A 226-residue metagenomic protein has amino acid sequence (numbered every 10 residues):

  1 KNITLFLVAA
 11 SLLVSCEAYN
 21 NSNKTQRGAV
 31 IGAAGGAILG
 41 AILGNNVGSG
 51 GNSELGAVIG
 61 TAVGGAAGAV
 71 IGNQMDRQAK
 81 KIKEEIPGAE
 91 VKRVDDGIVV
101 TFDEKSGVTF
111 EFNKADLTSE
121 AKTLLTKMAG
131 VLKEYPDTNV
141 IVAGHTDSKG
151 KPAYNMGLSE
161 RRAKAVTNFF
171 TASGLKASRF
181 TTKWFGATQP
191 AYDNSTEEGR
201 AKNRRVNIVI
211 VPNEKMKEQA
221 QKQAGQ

Functional and structural regions predicted by a protein language model:
K1-L7: Sec-dependent signal peptide recognition, specifically the positively charged N-region followed immediately by
S11-S15: C-terminal motif of bacterial Sec signal peptides marking the signal peptidase cleavage site
A18-K81: Short, low-complexity, glycine-enriched hydrophobic/amphipathic alpha-helices that associate with lipid bilayers
G35, G40, G44, I59 (+7 more regions): Extracytoplasmic/secreted envelope proteins and their assembly/folding machinery, especially bacterial periplasmic
L43-G44, V63, I71-G72, P87 (+4 more regions): Sec-exported extracytoplasmic/periplasmic mature domains
D76-S106: Amphipathic, membrane-active segments
E85, F110-G144, T167, T171 (+4 more regions): Periplasmic peptidoglycan-binding/anchoring modules of Gram-negative envelope and division proteins
A143-Q219: Periplasmic OmpA-like peptidoglycan-binding domain that tethers envelope proteins to the cell wall
